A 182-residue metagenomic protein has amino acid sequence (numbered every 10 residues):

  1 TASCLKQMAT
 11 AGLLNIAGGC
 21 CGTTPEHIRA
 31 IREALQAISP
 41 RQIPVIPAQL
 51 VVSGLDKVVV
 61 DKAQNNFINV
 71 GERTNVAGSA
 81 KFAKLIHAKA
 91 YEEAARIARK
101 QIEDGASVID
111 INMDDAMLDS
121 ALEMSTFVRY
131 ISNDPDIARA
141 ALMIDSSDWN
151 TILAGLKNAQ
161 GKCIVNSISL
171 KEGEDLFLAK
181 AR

Functional and structural regions predicted by a protein language model:
T1-R182: Domain-level signal for soluble alpha/beta catalytic cores
